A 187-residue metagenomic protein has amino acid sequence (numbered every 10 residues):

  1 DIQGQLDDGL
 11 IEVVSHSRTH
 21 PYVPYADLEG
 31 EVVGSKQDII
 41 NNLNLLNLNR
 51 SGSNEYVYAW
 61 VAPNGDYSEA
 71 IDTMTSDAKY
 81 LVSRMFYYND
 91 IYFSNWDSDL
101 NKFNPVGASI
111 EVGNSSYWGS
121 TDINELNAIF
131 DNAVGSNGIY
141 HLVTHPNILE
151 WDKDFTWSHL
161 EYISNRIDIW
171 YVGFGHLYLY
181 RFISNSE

Functional and structural regions predicted by a protein language model:
D1, I40, N44, L81-N95 (+2 more regions): C-terminal domain-boundary segment and adjacent tail
D1-D72, D77-G113, V143-P146: Metal-dependent polysaccharide deacetylase catalytic core of the NodB/CE4 family, i.e., the active-site-bearing domain
P21-V23, D90-F93, Y117-D122, L177-Y180: A short acidic, often aromatic-flanked loop/helix-cap motif at beta-alpha or helix-coil junctions that lines enzyme
D27-L28, A70-I71, D122-E125, D152-T156: Residues at alpha-helix caps and immediate loop-helix transition turns in enzyme cores, especially N- and C-cap
S116-A133: A Trp-anchored, charged/polar loop motif used as the substrate-binding/catalytic surface of acyl/ester-handling
